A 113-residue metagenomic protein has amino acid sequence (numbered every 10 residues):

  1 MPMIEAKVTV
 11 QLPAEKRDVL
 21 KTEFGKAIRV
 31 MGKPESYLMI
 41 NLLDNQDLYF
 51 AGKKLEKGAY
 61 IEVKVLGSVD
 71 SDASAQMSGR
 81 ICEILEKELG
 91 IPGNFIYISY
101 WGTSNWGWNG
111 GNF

Functional and structural regions predicted by a protein language model:
M1-F113: Interaction-mediating elements
